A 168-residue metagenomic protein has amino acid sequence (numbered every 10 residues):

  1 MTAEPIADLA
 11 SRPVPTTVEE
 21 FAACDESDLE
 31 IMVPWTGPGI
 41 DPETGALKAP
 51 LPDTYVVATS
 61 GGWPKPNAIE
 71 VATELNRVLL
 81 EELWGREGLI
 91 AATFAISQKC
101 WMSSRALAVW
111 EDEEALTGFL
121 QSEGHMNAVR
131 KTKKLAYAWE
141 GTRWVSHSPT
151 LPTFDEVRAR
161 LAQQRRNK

Functional and structural regions predicted by a protein language model:
M1-K99, S103, T117-G118, R143-K168: Short S/T/G/P-rich N-terminal loop/turn motif that feeds into the first structured element of a domain
W84-G85, L120-Q121, R130-K133: Alpha-helix boundary recognition
L107-V109: Short hydrophobic/aromatic beta-strand micro-patches that form the beta-sheet surface supporting nucleotide- or nucleic
E113-S122: Short amphipathic alpha-helices within nucleic acid-binding modules
V129-R143: Conserved short beta-strand edge segments in small beta-sheet-based binding/regulatory domains
